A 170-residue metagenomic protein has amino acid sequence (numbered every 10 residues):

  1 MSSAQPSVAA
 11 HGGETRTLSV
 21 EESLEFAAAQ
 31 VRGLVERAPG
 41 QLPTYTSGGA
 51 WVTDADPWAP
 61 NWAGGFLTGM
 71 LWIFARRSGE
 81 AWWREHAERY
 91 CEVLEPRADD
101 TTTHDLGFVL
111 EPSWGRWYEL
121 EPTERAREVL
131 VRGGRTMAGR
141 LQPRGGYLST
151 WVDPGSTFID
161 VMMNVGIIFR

Functional and structural regions predicted by a protein language model:
M1-R170: Glycan-recognition and catalytic cores of secretory/periplasmic carbohydrate-active enzymes
